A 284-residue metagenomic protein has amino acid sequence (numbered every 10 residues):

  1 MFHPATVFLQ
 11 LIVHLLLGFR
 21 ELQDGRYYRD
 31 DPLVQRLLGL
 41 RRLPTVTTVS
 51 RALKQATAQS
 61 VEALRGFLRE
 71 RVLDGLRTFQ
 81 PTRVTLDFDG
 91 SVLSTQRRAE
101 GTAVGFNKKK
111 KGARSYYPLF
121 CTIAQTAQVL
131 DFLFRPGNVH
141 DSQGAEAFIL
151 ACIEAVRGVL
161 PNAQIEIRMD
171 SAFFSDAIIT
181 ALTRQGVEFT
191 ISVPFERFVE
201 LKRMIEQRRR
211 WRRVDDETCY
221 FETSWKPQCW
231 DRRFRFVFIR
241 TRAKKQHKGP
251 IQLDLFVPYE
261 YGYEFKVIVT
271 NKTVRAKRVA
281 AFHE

Functional and structural regions predicted by a protein language model:
M1-L9, Q143: Basic, short loop/linker segments at the boundary and entry of helix-turn-helix/winged-helix-like folds
Q10-L11, G25, T45, V49 (+5 more regions): Short, conserved catalytic/metal-binding motifs centered on acidic residues
L22-L37: DNA-recognition alpha helix
L38-Q55: Major-groove recognition helix of helix-turn-helix-like DNA-binding domains
S50-F120: Active-site-proximal, Lys/Arg-enriched surface segment that forms a nucleic-acid-binding/basic interface patch
K108-L160, E264-K266: Electropositive, glycine- and tryptophan-enriched low-complexity nucleic-acid-binding patches
D141-E200: Domain-level cores of phosphate- or acyl-group-handling catalytic modules
E188-E284: An anionic, glycine-rich sequence signature occurring as long contiguous blocks
